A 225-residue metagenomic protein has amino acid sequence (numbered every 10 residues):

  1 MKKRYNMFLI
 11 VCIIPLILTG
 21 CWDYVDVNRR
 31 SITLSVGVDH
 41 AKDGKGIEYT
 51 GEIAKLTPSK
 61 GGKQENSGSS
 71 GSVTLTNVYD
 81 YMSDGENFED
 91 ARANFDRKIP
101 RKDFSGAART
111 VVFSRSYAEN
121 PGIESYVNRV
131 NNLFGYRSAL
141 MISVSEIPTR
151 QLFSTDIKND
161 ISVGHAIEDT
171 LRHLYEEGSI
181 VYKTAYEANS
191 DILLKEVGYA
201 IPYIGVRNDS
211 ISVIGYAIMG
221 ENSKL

Functional and structural regions predicted by a protein language model:
K2-L225: Membrane-proximal alpha-helical signals and transmembrane carboxylates
